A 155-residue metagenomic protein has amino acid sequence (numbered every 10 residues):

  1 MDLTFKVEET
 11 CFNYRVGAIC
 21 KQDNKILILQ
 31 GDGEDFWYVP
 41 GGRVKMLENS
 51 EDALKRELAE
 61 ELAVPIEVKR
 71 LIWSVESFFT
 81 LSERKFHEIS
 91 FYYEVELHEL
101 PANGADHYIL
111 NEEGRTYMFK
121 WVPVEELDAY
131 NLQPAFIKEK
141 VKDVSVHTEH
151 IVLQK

Functional and structural regions predicted by a protein language model:
M1-G17: Acidic, metal-coordinating catalytic segment for phosphate/diphosphate chemistry, firing primarily on the Nudix
N13, K21, V39, I66 (+2 more regions): Short connector loops at helix/strand junctions that flank enzyme active sites, especially segments positioning acidic
K21, K25-I26, E34, K45 (+2 more regions): Short, charged/polar surface micro-motifs in flexible loops or helix N-caps
Q22-E60, V64: Conserved Nudix-box catalytic region and its N-terminal flanking loop in Nudix hydrolases and closely related
I26, E88-S90, F119: Structural motif
D32-W37, A102, Y108-K155: Nudix hydrolase/Nudix homology domain
P65-S74: A short coil-to-beta-strand element that immediately follows conserved catalytic motifs
F79-A105, K140: Active-site-adjacent beta-strand/loop module that shapes the phosphate/pyrophosphate-binding cleft
